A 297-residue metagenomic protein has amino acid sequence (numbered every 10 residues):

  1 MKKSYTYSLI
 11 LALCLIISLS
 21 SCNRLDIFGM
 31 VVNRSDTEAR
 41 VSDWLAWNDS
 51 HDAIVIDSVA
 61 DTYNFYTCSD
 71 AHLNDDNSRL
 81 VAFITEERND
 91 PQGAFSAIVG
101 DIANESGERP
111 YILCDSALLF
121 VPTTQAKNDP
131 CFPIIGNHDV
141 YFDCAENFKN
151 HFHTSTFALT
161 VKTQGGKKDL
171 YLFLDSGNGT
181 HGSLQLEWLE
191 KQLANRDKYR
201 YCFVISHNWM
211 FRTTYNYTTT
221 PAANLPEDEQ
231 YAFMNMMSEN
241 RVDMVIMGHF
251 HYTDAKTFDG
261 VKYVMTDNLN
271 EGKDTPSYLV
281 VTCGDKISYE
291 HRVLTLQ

Functional and structural regions predicted by a protein language model:
M1-L9: Bacterial N-terminal signal peptides that target proteins for export
I17-S21: C-terminal motif of bacterial Sec signal peptides marking the signal peptidase cleavage site
N23-Y111: N-terminal active-site segment of His-dependent metallophosphoesterases
D36-S50, E108-Y201, A223, E229-S238 (+1 more regions): Extended active-site neighborhood of metal-dependent phosphoesterases/phosphodiesterases
D70, G100-D101, G136-N137, H207 (+1 more regions): Active-site glycine-centered loops adjacent to acidic/histidine catalytic or metal-binding residues that shape
R196-Y215: Short acidic, glycine-rich surface-loop motifs adjacent to enzyme active sites
F233-H249: Functionally important transmembrane alpha-helices
